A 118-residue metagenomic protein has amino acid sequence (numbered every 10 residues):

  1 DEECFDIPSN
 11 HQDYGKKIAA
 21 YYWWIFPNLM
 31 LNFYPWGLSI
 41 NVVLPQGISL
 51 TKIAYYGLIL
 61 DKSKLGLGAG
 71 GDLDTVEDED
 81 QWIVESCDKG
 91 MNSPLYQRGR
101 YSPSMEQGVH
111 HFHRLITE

Functional and structural regions predicted by a protein language model:
D1-E118: C-terminal catalytic domain of Rieske-type non-heme iron oxygenases
